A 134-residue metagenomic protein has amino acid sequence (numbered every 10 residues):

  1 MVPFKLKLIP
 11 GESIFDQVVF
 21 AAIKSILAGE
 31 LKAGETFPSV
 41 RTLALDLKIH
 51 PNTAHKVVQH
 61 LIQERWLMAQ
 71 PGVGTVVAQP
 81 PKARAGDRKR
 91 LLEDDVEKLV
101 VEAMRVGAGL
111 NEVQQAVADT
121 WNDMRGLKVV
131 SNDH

Functional and structural regions predicted by a protein language model:
M1-T36, T42, R90-D94, V100-K128 (+1 more regions): Extreme N-terminal segment that seeds HTH/winged-HTH DNA-binding domains in transcriptional regulators
G11-E12, G29-E30, L45-L47, M68-V73: Short hydrophobic/aromatic-rich motifs at helix boundaries and adjacent loops
T36-M68: N-terminal helix-turn-helix
F37, W66-P81: Short, Lys/Arg-rich nucleic-acid/phosphate-binding segment
L47, P81-K82, D123-R125: Short secondary-structure transition/capping segments
A78-E97: A surface-exposed regulatory interaction patch that couples sensing to output across bacterial transport/metabolic
